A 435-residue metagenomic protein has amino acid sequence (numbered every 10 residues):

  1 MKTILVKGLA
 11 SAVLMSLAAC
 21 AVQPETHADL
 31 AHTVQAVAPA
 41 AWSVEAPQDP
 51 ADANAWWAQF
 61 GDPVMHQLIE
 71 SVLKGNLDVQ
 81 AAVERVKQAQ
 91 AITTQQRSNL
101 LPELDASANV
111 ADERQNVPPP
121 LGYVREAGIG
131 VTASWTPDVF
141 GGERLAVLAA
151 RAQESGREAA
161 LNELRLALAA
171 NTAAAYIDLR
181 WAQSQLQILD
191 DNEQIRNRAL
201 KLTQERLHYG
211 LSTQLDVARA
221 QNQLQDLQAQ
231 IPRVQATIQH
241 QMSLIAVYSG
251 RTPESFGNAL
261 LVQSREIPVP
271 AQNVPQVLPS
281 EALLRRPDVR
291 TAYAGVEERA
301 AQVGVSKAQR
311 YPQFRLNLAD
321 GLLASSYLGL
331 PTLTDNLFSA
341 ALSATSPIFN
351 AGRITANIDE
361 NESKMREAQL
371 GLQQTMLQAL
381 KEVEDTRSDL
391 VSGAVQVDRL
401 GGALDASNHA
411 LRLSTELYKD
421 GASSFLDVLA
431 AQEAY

Functional and structural regions predicted by a protein language model:
K2-K74, R151, Q235-L284, R290 (+2 more regions): Terminal intrinsically disordered/low-complexity segments used for targeting and assembly
T3, E143, A159-L278, D389 (+2 more regions): Periplasmic alpha-helical coiled-coil/stalk elements that build and connect Gram-negative outer-membrane
A51-G61, M65, E70, S107-T132 (+4 more regions): Small/polar, glycine/serine/threonine/aspartate-rich low-complexity segments that form flexible
Q80-A81, R97-S98, P137-R165, L215 (+5 more regions): Sec/SRP-type N-terminal targeting helices
L200-V217, A410-V428: Alpha-helical hairpins and coiled-coil heptad-repeat segments
